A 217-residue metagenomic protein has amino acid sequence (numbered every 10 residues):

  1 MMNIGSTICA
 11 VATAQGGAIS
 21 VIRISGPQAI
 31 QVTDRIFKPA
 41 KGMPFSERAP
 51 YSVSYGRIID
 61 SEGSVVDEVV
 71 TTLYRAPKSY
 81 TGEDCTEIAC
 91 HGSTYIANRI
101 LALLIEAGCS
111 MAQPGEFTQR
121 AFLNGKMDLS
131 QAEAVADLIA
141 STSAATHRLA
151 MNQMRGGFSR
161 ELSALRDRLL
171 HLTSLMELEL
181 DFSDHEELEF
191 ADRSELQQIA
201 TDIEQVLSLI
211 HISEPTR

Functional and structural regions predicted by a protein language model:
M1-R148, N152, G156: A glycine-rich (often HGG/GG-containing) alpha/beta subdomain
K126-L209: Long, non-coiled-coil amphipathic alpha-helical linker/lever segments that couple catalytic cores to other domains
S208-R217: Residue-level detector of conserved catalytic or cofactor/ligand-binding positions in enzyme active sites
